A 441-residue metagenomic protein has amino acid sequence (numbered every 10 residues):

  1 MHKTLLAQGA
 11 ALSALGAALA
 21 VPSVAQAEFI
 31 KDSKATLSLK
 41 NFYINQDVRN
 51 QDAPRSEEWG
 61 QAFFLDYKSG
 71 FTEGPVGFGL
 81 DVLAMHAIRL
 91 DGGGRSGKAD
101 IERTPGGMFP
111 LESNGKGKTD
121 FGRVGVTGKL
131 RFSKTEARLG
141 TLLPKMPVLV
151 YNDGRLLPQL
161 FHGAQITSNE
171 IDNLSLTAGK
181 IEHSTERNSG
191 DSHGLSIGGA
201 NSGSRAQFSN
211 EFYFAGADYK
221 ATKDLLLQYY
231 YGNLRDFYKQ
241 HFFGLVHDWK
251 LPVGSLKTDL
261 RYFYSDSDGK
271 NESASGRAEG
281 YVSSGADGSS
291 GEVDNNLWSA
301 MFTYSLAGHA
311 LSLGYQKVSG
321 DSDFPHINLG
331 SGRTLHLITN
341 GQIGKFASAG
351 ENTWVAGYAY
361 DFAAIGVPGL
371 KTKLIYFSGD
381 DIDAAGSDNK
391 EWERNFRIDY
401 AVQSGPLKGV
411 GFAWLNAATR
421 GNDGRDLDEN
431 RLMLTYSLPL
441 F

Functional and structural regions predicted by a protein language model:
G16-P144, A363, D388-E393, R397-Q403 (+1 more regions): Beta-barrel outer-membrane channel/assembly domains of diderm bacteria
A35, P75-G77, K134-R138, N173-T177 (+8 more regions): Repeated loop/turn-to-beta-strand initiation elements of outer-membrane beta-barrel proteins
L37, F63-S69, V126-L130, A164-S168 (+7 more regions): Residues on the lipid-exposed face of transmembrane beta-strands in outer-membrane beta-barrel proteins
N41-Y43, A137-Y151, L176-A178, A215 (+5 more regions): Transmembrane beta-strand segments that form the barrel wall of outer-membrane beta-barrel proteins
K68-D100, E112-G194, A217-L225, L313-D321: Outer membrane beta-barrel
I88-L90, T177-G199, A206-E211, G254-L335 (+1 more regions): Outer-membrane beta-barrel translocator/channel fold
Y151-P158, S184-R187, Q207-S209, Y231-F242 (+3 more regions): Solvent-exposed loop/turn segments connecting transmembrane beta-strands in outer-membrane beta-barrel proteins
G308-S387, E393-F396: C-terminal structural cap/anchor segments
